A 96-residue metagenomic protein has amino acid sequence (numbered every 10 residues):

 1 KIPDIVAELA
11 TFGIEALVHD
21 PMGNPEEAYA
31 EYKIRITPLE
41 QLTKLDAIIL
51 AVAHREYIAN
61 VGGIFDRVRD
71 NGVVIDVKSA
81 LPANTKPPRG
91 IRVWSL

Functional and structural regions predicted by a protein language model:
K1-L96: Structural/interface elements that position substrates and couple domains in central-metabolism enzymes
